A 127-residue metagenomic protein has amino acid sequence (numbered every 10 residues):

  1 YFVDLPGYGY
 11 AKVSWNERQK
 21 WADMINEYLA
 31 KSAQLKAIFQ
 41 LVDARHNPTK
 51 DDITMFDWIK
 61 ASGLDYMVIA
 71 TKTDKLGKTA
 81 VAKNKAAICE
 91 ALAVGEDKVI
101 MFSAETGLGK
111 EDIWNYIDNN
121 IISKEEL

Functional and structural regions predicted by a protein language model:
Y1-K12, S32-L35: Switch I (G2) and immediately adjacent beta-strands of P-loop GTPase domains
L5-Y8, A44-R45, K72-T73: Conserved Walker B
Y8-R18, K75-G77: Flexible beta-alpha connector loops of hexameric P-loop NTPases
S14-W21, D52, V81: Short, conserved glycine- and acidic-residue-centered signature motifs in active-site or ligand-binding loops
E17-R45, D57-I69: Inter-motif core of Ras-like GTPase G domains
N47-S62, V81-I88: Conserved catalytic-core segment of NTP-binding enzymes
D74-L127: Canonical P-loop GTPase G-domain recognition
